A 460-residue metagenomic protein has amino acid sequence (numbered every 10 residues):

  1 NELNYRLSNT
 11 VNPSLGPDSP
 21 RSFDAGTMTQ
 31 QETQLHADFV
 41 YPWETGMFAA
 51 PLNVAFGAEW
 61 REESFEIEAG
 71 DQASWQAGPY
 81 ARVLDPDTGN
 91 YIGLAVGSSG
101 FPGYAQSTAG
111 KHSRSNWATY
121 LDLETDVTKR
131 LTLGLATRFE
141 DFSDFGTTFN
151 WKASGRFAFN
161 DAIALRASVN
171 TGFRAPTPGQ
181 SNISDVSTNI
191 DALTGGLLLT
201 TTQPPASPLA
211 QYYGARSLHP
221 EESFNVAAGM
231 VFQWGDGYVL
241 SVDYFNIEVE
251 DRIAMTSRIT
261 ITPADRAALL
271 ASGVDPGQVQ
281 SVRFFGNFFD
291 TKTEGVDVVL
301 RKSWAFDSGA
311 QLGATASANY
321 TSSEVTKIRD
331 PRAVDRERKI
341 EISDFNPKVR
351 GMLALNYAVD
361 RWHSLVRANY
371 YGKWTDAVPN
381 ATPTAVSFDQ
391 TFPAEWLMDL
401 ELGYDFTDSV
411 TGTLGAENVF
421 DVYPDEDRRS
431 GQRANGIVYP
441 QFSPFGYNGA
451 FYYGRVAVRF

Functional and structural regions predicted by a protein language model:
N1-L3, W43, A58-E66, W117 (+12 more regions): Transmembrane beta-strands of outer-membrane beta-barrel pores
E2-N4, I67, S143, A162-E221 (+3 more regions): Surface-exposed extracellular loop regions of Gram-negative outer-membrane beta-barrel proteins, predominantly
R6-T132, R329-N356: Outer-membrane beta-barrel transmembrane domain signature of Gram-negative proteins, especially the mid-to-C-terminal
L35-Y41, T119-T125, A153-F157, A228-F232 (+7 more regions): Residues on the lipid-exposed face of transmembrane beta-strands in outer-membrane beta-barrel proteins
P42-L52, V127-R130, A162, D236-G237 (+3 more regions): Short loop/turn motifs that connect adjacent beta-strands in outer-membrane beta-barrel proteins
F56, Y244-N380: Gram-negative outer-membrane beta-barrel transporters
T108-R114, A162, A175-S241, I247-E248 (+5 more regions): Outer-membrane beta-barrel signature, preferentially recognizing the C-terminal barrel domain of Gram-negative
S322, A368-A381, G403-F460: C-terminal beta-signal and adjacent terminal beta-strands/loops of Gram-negative outer-membrane beta-barrel proteins
